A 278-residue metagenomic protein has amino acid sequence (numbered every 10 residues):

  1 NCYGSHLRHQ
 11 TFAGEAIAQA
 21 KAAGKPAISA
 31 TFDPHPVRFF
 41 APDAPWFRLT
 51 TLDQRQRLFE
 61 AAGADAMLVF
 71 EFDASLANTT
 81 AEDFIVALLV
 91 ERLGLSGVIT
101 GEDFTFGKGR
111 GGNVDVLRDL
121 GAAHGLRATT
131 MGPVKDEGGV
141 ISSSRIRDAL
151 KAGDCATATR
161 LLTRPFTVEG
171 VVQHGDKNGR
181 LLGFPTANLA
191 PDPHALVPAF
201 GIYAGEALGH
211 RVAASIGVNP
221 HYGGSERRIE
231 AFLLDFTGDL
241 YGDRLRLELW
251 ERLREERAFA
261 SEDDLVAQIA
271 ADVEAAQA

Functional and structural regions predicted by a protein language model:
N1-R38, P42-W46, T51: N-terminal catalytic cores of NTP/NDP-binding nucleotidyl/phosphoryl-transfer enzymes
H6, F59, V98, A158 (+2 more regions): Residue-level signal for inorganic ion chemistry
P36-H124: N-terminal Rossmann-like or analogous alpha/beta NTP/dinucleotide-binding catalytic cores that position adenine
P36-P42, V140-I141, R257-A258: A short acidic, helix-capping loop that chelates divalent metal ions and anchors anionic groups
Q54, T157-R164, D264-A275: A non-catalytic, amphipathic alpha-helix used as a structural packing/dimerization or gating element in enzyme scaffolds
R118-V218: Glycine-rich, Lys/Arg-enriched anion-binding loops that position phosphate/diphosphate groups for phosphoryl
G175-A278: Phosphate/ribose-recognition catalytic cores of enzymes acting on nucleotide-derived substrates
